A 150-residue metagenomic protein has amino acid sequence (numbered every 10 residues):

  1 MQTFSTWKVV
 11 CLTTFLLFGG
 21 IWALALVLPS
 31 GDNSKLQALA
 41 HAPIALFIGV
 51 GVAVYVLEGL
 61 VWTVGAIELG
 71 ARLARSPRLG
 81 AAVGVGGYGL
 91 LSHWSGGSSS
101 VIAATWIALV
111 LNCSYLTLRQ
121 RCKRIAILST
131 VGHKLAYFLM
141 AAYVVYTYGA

Functional and structural regions predicted by a protein language model:
M1-A74, A82-V83: Juxtamembrane helix-loop-helix connectors linking adjacent transmembrane helices in multi-pass membrane enzymes
F47-A150: Transmembrane helix-loop-helix hairpins at the membrane interface of multi-pass integral membrane proteins
